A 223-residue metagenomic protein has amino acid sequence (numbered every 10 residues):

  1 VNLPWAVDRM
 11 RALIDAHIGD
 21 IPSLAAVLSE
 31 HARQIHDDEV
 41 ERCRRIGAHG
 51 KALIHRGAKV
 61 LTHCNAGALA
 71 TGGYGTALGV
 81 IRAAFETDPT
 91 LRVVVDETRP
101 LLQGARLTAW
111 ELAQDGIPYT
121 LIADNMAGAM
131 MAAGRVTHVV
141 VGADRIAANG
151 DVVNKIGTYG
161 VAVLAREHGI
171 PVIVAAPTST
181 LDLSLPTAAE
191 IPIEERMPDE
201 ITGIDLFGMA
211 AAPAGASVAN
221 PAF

Functional and structural regions predicted by a protein language model:
V1-I122: N-terminal active-site beta-alpha-beta segment that forms phosphate/nucleotide-binding and substrate-recognition loops
D88-L91, D96-F223: Conserved phosphate- and dinucleotide-binding cores of soluble alpha/beta proteins, encompassing both enzyme active
